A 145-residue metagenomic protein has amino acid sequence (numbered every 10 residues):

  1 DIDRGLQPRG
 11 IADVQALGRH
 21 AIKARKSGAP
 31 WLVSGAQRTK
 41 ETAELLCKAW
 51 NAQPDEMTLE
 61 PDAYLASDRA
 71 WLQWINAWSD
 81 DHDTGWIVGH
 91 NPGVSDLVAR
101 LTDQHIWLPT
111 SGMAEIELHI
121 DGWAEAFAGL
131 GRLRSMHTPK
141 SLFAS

Functional and structural regions predicted by a protein language model:
D1-A63, H105-L108, S145: Active-site-proximal alpha-helix that buttresses catalytic centers in soluble enzyme cores
S34-A36, G89-P92: Short, well-ordered beta-to-alpha junction loops that form the rim of enzyme active sites and present histidine/acidic
K40-E44, R69, S95-D96: Alpha-helical elements of the RecA-like P-loop NTPase motor core of helicases
D62-I75: Short alpha-helix plus adjacent loop in nuclease-associated cores
I75-W86, G129-P139: A polyampholytic, Gly/Pro-enriched intrinsically disordered region
W78-G85, N91-G112: Non-DNA-binding regulatory cores of transcription-related proteins, predominantly C-terminal effector-binding
Q104-R134, P139: Domain-level recognition of soluble alpha/beta enzyme cores, biased toward histidine phosphatases/phosphomutases
